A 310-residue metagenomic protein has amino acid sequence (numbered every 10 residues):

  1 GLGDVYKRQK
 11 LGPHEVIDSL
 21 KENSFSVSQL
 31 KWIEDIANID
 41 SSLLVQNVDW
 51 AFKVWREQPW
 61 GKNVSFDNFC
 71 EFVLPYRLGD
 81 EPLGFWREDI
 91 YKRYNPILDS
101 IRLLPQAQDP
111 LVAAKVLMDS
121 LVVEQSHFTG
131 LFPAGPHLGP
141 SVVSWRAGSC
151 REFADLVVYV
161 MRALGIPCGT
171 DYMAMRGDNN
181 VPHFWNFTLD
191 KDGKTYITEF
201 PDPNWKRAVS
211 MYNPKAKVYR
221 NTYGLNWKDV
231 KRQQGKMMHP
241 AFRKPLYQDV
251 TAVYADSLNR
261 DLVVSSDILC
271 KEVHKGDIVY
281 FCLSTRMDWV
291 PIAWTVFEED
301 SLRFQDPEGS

Functional and structural regions predicted by a protein language model:
L2-Y6: Short, small-residue-biased leader/transition segments that mark boundaries at the very start of proteins
N38-V112: Acidic low-complexity segments
L103-L121, G130-P140, W145-P240: Hydrophobic/aromatic-rich core segments of domains that either
Q234-D261: Beta-strand-rich domain onsets/edges
R260-K271: A short, amphipathic beta-strand motif
I278-T295: Short amphipathic beta-strand segments in non-cytosolic proteins
S301-S310: Short Pro-Gly-centered beta-turn/loop motif in secreted/extracellular proteins
